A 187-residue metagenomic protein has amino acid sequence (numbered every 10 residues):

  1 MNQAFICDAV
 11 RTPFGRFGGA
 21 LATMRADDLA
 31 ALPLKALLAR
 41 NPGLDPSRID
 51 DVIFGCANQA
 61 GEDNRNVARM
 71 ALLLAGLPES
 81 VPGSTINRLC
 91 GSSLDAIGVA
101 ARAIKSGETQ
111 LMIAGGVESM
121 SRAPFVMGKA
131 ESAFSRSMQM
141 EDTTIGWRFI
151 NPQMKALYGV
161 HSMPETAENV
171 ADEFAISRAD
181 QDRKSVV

Functional and structural regions predicted by a protein language model:
M1-A4, R16-P46, G61-R65, L72-V187: Acyl-thioester C-C bond-transforming condensing/cleaving domain
V10-F14: Short polar catalytic/cofactor-binding loops
S47-G55: Short glycine-rich phosphate-binding loop at a beta-alpha junction
F54-E62: A glycine-/small-polar-enriched, mobile loop at the entrance of the PLP active site in fold-type I
